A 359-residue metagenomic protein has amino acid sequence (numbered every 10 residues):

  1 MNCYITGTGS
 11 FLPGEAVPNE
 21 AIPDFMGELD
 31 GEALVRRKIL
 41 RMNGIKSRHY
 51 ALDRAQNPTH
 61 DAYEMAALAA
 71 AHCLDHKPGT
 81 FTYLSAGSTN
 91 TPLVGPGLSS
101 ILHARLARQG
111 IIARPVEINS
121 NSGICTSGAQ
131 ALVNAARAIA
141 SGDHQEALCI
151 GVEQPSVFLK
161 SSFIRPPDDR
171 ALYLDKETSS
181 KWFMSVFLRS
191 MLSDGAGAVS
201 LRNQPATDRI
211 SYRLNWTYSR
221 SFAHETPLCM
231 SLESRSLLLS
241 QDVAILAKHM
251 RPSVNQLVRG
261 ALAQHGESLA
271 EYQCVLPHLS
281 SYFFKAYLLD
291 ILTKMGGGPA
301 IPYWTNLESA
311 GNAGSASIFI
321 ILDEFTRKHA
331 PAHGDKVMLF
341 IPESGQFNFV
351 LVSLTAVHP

Functional and structural regions predicted by a protein language model:
M1-H60, D175-K248, P342, S353-P359: Condensing-enzyme catalytic core mediating Claisen C-C bond formation in acyl metabolism
I5-G7, I39, C73, L84 (+7 more regions): Buried hydrophobic positions in well-ordered alpha/beta secondary-structure cores of metabolic enzymes
T6, G87, A147-E153, L201 (+1 more regions): Short beta-strand segments
K38-G79, A86-I101: Metal-dependent C-N hydrolase catalytic cores
Y63-A67, N90-S99, Q109-R114, N119-A140 (+2 more regions): Claisen-condensing/thiolase-fold acyl-transfer catalytic domains that form or cleave C-C bonds in fatty acid
G79-S88, L269-H278: Short glycine-rich phosphate-binding loop at a beta-alpha junction
D143-R165, F222-P227, Y282-F284: Acyl-CoA/ACP chain-elongation machinery
S156-F183: Short, flexible helix-coil linker/hinge segments at the edges of structured domains or between repeats
